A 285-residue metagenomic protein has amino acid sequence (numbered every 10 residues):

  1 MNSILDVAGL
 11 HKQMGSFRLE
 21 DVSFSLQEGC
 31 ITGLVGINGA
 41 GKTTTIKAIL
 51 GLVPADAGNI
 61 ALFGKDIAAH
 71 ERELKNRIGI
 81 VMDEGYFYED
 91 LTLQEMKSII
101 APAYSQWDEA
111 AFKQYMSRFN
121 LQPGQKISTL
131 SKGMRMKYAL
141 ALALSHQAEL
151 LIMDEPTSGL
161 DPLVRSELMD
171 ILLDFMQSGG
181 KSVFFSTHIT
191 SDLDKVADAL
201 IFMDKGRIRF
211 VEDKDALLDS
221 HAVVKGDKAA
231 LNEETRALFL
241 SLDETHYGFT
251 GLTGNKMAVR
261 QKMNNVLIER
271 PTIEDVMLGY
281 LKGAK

Functional and structural regions predicted by a protein language model:
V7-L10, F17-Q27, G58: Conserved beta-strand
L26, G58-A69, E73-L74: Conserved ABC transporter NBD signature motif
G36-G41: Walker A (P-loop) phosphate-binding loop of ABC-type ATPase nucleotide-binding domains
L50: Helix-to-loop junction immediately C-terminal to a conserved catalytic motif
N76, M82-A139: ABC-family P-loop ATPase nucleotide-binding domains
L151-E155: Catalytic Walker B motif of ABC-type/P-loop ATPase nucleotide-binding domains
M169-T253: ABC transporter nucleotide-binding domain
